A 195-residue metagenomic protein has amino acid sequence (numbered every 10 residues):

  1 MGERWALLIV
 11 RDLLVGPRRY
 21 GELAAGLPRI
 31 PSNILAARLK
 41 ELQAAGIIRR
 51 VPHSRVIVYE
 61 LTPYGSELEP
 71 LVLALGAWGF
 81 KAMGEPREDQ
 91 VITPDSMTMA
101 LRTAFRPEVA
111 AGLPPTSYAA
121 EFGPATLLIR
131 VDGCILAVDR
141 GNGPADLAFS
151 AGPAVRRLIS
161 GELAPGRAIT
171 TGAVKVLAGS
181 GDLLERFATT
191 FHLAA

Functional and structural regions predicted by a protein language model:
M1-P31: N-terminal helix-turn-helix DNA-binding core of bacterial DNA-binding proteins
G21, K40, L73-A77: A broadly conserved amphipathic alpha-helix scaffold signal in soluble, globular proteins
L35-A45: Basic amphipathic alpha-helical segments that dock to polyanions
Q43-E60: Beta-hairpin "wing" of winged helix-turn-helix
E60, Y64-D132, S180-A195: Acidic, aliphatic-rich amphipathic alpha-helical segments
R130-C134, D139-G143: Non-DNA-binding regulatory cores of transcription-related proteins, predominantly C-terminal effector-binding
P144-A195: C-terminal interaction segments
